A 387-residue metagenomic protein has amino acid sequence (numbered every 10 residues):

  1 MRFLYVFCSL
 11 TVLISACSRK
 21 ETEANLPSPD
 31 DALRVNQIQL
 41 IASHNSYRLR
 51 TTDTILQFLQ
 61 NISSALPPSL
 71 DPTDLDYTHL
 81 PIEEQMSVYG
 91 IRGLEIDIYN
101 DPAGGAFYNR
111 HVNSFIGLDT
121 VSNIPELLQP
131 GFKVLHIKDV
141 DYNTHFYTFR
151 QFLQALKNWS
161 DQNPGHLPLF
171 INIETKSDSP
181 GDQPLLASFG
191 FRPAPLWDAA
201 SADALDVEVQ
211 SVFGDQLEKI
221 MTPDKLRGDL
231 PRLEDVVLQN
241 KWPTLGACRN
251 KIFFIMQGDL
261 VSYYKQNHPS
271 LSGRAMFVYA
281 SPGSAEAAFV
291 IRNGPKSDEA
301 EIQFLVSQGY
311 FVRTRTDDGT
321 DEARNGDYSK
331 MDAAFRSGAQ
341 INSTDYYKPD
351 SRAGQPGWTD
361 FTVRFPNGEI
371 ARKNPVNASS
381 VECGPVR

Functional and structural regions predicted by a protein language model:
M1, S18-R19: Short, intrinsically disordered low-complexity segments
M1-S9: Sec-dependent signal peptide recognition, specifically the positively charged N-region followed immediately by
L10-T11, V376: Residue-level signal for mature regions of secreted extracellular proteins and peptides
I14-A16: C-terminal motif of bacterial Sec signal peptides marking the signal peptidase cleavage site
E21-R387: Catalytic cores of phosphodiester-bond hydrolases, prominently lipid phosphodiesterases
